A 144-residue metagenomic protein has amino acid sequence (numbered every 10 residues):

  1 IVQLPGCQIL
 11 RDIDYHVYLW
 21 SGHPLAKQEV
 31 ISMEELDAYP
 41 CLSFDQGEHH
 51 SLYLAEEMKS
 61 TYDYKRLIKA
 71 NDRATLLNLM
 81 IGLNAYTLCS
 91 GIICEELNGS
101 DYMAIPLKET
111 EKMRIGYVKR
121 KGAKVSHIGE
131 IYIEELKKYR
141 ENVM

Functional and structural regions predicted by a protein language model:
I1-V2, A70: Central regulatory/effector-binding core of bacterial HTH transcription factors
V2-D14, T75-G122: Beta-alpha-beta core module
Q3-Y15, L19-C41: Flexible hinge/capping segments at coil-to-helix
S21, E48, S90-I93: Short secondary-structure boundary segments
G22-S32, E109-E111, G122-I128: Short helix-loop capping/hinge motifs at secondary-structure junctions, enriched in acidic/polar residues
M33, Y39-Y62, V125-G129: Secondary-structure junction motif
E34, V118-M144: Extended ligand-binding regions for polar small-molecule ligands
M58-L67, D101-Y102: A local structural motif
